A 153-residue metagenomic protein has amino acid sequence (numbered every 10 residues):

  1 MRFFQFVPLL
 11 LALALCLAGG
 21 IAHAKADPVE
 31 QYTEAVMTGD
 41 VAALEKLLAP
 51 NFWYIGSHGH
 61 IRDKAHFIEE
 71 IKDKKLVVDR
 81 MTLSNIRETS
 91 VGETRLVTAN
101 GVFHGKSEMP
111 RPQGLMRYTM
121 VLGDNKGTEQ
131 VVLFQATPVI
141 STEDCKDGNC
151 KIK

Functional and structural regions predicted by a protein language model:
M1-F6: Positively charged n-region of N-terminal signal peptides that target proteins for export
V7-A18: Bacterial N-terminal signal peptides
A18-A24: Sec/Tat signal peptide C-region and signal peptidase I cleavage site
D27-E45, W53-K153: A beta-strand edge to alpha-helix "cap/lid" segment located at domain peripheries
